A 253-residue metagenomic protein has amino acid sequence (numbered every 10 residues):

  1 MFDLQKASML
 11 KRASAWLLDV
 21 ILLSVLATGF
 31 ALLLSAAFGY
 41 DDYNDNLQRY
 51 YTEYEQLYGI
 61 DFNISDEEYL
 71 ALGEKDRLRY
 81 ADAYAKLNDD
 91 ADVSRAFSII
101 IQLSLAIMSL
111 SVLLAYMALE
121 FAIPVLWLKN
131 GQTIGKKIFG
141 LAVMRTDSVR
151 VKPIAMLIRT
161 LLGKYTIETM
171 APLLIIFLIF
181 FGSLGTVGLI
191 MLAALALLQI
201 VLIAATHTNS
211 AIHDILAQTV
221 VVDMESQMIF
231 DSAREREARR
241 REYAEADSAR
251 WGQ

Functional and structural regions predicted by a protein language model:
M1-L4, F62-E74, E225-Q253: Low-complexity, intrinsically disordered extramembrane tails and loops of integral membrane proteins
M1-N44: Hydrophobic secretory-pathway targeting helix
D3-W16, E120-K136, V151-E235, D247: Juxtamembrane cytosolic face of transmembrane helices
L22, L26, F30-L34, F38 (+5 more regions): Alpha-helical membrane-inserting segments
A36-I107: Low-complexity, proline/glycine-enriched hydrophobic segments characteristic of transmembrane helices
I101-P124: Transmembrane alpha-helices and immediately adjacent membrane-cytoplasm interface residues in multi-pass integral
G140-V143, V221: FKBP-type peptidyl-prolyl cis-trans isomerase
M144, V149-V151: Nonpolar helix-loop interface/hinge motif
